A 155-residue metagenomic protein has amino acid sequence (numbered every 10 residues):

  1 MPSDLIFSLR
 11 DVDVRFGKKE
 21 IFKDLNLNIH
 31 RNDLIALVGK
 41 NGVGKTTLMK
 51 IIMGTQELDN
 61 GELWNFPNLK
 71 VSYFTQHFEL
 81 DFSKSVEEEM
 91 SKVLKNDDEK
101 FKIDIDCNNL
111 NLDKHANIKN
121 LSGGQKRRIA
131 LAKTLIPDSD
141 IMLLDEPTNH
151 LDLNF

Functional and structural regions predicted by a protein language model:
M1-F155: ABC ATP-binding cassette signature C-motif
